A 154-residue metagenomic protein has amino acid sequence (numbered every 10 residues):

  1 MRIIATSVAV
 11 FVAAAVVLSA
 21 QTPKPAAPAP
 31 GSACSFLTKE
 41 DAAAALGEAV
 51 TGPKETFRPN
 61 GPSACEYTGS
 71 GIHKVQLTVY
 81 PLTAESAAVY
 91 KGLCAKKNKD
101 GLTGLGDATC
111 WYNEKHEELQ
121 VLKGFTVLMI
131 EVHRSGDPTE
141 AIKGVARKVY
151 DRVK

Functional and structural regions predicted by a protein language model:
M1-A5: Positively charged n-region of N-terminal signal peptides that target proteins for export
T6-V16: Bacterial N-terminal signal peptides
L18-A20: Boundary at the C-terminal end of the N-terminal hydrophobic targeting segment
K24, A29, E40, A44-K115 (+1 more regions): Short, solvent-exposed recognition patches
S32-E40, G136-K143: Soluble non-cytosolic domains of exported or imported proteins
D107-E114, E131-G136, E140: PEST-like low-complexity, intrinsically disordered acidic/proline/serine-rich tracts that flank trafficking/processing
V121, F125-R134: Short, well-ordered beta-strand elements
H133-K154: Surface-exposed amphipathic alpha-helical segments
